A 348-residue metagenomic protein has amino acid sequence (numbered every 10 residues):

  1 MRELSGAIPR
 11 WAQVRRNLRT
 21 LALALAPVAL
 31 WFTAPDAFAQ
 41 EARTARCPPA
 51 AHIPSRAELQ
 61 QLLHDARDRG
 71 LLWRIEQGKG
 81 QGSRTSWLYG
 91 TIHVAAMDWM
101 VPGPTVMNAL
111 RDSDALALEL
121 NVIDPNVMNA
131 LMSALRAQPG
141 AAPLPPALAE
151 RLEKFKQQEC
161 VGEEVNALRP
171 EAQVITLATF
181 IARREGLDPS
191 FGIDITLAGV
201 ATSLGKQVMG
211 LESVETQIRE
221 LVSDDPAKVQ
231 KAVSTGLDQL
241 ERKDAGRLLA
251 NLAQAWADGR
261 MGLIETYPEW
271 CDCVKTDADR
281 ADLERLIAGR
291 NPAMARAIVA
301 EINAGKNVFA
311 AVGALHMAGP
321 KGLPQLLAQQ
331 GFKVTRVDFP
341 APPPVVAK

Functional and structural regions predicted by a protein language model:
M1-R16: N-terminal secretory signal peptides that target proteins for export/translocation
N17-T33: Bacterial N-terminal signal peptides
T20, G80-G82, N303-A304: Short hydrophobic "helix-edge" motifs at membrane interfaces and signal-peptide entry regions
L21, G103, N291-A295: Short, well-ordered alpha-helical scaffold segments within catalytic/effector domains
P35-A39: Sec/Tat signal peptide C-region and signal peptidase I cleavage site
Q40-R67, L71-R285: Structured, acidic catalytic/metal-binding patches in enzyme active sites
E284-K348: C-terminal soluble interaction/assembly domains
